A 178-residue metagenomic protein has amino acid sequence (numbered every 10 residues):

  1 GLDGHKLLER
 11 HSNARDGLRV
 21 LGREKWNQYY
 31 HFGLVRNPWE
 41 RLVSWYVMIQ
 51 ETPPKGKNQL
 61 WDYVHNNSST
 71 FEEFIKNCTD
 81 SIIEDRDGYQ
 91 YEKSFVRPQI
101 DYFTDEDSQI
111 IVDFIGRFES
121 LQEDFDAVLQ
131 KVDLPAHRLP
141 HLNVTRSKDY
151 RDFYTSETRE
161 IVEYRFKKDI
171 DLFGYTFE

Functional and structural regions predicted by a protein language model:
G1-E178: Membrane-interface amphipathic segments in extracytoplasmic regions
